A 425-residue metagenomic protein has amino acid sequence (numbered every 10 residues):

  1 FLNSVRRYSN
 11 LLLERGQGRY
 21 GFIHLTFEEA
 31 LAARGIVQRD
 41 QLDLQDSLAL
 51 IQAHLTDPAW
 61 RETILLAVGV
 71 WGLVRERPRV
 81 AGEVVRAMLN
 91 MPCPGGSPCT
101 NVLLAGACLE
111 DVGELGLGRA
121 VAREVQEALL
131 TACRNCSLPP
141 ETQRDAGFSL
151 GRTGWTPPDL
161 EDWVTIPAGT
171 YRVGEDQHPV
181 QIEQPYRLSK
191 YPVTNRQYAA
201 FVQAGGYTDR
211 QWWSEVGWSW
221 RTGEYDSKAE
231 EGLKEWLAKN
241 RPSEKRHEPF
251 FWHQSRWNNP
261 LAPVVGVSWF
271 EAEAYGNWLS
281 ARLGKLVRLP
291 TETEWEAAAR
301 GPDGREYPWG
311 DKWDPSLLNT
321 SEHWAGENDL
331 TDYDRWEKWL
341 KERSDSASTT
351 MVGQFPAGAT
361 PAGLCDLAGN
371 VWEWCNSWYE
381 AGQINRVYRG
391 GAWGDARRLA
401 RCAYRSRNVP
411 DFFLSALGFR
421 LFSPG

Functional and structural regions predicted by a protein language model:
F1-Q41: C-terminal leucine-rich, beta-strand-based interaction scaffolds used for sensing/assembly
N10-R15, T156-P158, S280-R282: A short acidic-Thr-Gly-centered motif at the start of a beta-strand
H24-L25, T194, T291: Short, conserved phosphate/pyrophosphate- and ester-handling motifs at nucleotide-, phospho-/glycolipid
A30-L160: Hydrophobic repeat-domain scaffold segments
Q38-A49, A204-W213, G304-Y307: Cytochrome P450 catalytic domain signature, combining two hallmark sequence patches
D145-R152, K190-Q203, V265-N277, E296: Short, solvent-exposed alpha-helical surface patches in non-cytosolic proteins
R172-H178, Q197, A396-L399: Short, solvent-exposed loop/turn elements at domain surfaces
T208, S214-S219, G223-K239, S243-S406 (+2 more regions): Functional-site microenvironments in short loops/helix caps that host divalent-cation chemistry
